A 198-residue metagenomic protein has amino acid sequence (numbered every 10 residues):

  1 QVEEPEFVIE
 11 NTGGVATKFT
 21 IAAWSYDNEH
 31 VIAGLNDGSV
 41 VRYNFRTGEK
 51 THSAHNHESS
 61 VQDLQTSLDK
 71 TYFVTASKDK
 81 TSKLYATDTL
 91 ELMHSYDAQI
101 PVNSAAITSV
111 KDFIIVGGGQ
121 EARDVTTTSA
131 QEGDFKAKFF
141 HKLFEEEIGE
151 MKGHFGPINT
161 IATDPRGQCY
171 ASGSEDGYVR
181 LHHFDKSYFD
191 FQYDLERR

Functional and structural regions predicted by a protein language model:
Q1-R198: WD40-repeat beta-propeller superdomains and closely related acidic/aromatic-rich repeat-like regions
